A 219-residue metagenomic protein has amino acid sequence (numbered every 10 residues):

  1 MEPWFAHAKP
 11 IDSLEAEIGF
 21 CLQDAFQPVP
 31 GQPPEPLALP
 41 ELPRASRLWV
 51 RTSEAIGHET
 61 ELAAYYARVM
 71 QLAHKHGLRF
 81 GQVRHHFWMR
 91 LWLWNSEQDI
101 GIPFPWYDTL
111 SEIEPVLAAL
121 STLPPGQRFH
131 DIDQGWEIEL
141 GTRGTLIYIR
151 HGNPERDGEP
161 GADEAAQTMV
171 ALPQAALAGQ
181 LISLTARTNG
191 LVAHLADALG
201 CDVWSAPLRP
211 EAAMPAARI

Functional and structural regions predicted by a protein language model:
M1-P3, I18-F20: Extended amphipathic alpha-helical scaffold segments
E2-I11: Large eukaryotic, non-enzymatic subunits of multiprotein complexes that serve as scaffolds/tethers, characterized by
L14-A16, L22-D108: N-terminal low-complexity, intrinsically disordered segments
E61-A64, R68, E112, A176 (+1 more regions): Exposed alpha-helical structural elements
V69, A73-G77, V116-P124, T188 (+2 more regions): Hydrophobic, Leu/Ile/Phe/Ala-enriched alpha-helical segments that form helix-helix packing faces
P105-I113, Q180, R187: Short amphipathic alpha-helical segments
E112-M169: An exposed acidic His-Trp-rich patch
G161-I219: Mixed-charge, glycine-accented linear interaction segment located at domain edges/termini
